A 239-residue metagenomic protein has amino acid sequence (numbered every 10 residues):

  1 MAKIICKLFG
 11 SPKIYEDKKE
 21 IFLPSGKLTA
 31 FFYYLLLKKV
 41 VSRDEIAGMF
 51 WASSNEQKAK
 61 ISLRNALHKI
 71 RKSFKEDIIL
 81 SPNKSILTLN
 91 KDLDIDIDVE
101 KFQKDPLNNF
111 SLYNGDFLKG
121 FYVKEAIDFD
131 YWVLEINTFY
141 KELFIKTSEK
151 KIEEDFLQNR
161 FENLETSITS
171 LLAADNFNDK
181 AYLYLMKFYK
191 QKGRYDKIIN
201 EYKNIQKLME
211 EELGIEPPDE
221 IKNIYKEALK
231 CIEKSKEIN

Functional and structural regions predicted by a protein language model:
M1-K27, S85-I86, G115: Short boundary/linker motifs that mark transitions into or out of structured domains
A2-K7, L63-D92, K207-E220: DNA-binding patch around the recognition helix
I21-M49, I70: Short amphipathic alpha-helical recognition elements used for nucleic-acid or partner binding across transcription
K75-F110, F117-N137, I221-I232: A short linear beta-strand->loop->alpha-helix hinge motif most characteristic of winged-helix/helix-turn-helix
K101, F144, K151, L171 (+2 more regions): Structural register within alpha-helical repeat arrays
